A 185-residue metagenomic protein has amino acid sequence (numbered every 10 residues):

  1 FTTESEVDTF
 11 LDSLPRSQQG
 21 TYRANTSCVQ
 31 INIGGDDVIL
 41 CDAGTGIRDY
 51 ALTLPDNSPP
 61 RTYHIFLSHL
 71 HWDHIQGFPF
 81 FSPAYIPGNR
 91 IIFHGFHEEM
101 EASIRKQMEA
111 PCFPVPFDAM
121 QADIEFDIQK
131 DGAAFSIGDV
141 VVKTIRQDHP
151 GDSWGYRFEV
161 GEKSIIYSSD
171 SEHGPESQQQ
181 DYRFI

Functional and structural regions predicted by a protein language model:
F1-Q178, R183: Binuclear metal-dependent hydrolase catalytic cores
